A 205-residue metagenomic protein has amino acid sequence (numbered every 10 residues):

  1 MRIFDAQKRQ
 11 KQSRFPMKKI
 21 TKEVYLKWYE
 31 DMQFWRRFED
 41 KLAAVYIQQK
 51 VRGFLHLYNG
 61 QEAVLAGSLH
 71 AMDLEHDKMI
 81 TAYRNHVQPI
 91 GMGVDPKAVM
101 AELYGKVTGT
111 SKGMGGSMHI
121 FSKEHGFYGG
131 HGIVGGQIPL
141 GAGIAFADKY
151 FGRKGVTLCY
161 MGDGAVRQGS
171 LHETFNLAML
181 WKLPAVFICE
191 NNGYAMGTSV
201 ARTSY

Functional and structural regions predicted by a protein language model:
I3-S13: Short, positively charged and aromatic/hydrophobic N-terminal segments
L26-Y29: Hydrophobic alpha-helical segments at protein termini of multi-pass membrane proteins
D40-A43, K50-W181, S199-Y205: Cofactor-binding active-site loop characterized by glycine-rich and histidine/acidic residues
R84, E190-G193: Short, ordered loop/turn segments at secondary-structure junctions
G162, C189-E190: Active-site flanking residues adjacent to catalytic metal/cofactor-binding acidic residues
L183-F187: Short, proline-centered helix/strand-breaking motifs
G193-S199: Short beta-alpha connecting loops at secondary-structure transitions that line or flank enzyme active sites
